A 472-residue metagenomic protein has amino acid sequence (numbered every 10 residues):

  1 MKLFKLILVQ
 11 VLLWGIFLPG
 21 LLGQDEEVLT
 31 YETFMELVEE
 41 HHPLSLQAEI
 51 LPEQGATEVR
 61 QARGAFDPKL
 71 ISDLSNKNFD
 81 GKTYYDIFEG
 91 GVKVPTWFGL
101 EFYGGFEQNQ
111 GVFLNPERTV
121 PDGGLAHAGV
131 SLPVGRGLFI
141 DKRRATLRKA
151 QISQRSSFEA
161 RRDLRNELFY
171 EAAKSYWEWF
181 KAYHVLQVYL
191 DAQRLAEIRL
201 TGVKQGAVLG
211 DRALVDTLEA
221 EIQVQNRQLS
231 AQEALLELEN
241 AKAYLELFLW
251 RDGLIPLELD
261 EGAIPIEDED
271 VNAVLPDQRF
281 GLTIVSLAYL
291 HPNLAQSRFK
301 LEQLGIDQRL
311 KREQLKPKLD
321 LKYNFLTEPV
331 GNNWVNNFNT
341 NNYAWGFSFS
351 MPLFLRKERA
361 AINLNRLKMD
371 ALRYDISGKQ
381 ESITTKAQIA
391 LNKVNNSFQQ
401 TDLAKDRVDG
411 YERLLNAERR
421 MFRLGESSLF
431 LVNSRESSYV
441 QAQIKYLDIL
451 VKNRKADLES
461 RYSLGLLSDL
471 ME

Functional and structural regions predicted by a protein language model:
M1-K5: Positively charged n-region of N-terminal signal peptides that target proteins for export
I7-P19: Bacterial N-terminal signal peptides
L22-Y85, V130, V134-A145, K149-Q151 (+7 more regions): Bacterial Sec-pathway N-terminal export signals of envelope proteins
E26, D73-L132, A263-P276, R309 (+3 more regions): Small/polar, glycine/serine/threonine/aspartate-rich low-complexity segments that form flexible
M35, S45-A48, P52-A62, L164-L190 (+7 more regions): Amphipathic alpha-helical coiled-coil segments
L46-I50, R63, W97-G123, G135-A160 (+10 more regions): Sec/SRP-type N-terminal targeting helices
R161-S286, K393, S438-Y439, Y446 (+1 more regions): Periplasmic alpha-helical coiled-coil/stalk elements that build and connect Gram-negative outer-membrane
